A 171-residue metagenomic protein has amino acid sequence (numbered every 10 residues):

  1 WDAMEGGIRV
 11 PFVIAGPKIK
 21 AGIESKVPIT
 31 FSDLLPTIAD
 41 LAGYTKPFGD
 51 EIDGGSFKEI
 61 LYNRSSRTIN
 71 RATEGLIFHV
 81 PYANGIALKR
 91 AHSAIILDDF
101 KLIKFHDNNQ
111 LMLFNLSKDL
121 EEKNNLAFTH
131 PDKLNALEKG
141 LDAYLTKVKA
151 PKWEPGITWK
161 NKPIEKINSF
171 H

Functional and structural regions predicted by a protein language model:
W1-I19, T30, F170-H171: Histidine-centered active-site microenvironments of extracellular/periplasmic hydrolases and transferases
D2-A3, K20-A21, V27, S32-L35 (+2 more regions): C-terminal cap/loop subdomain of S1 sulfatases and analogous C-terminal strand-loop tails that border
F12-V13, G49, I60, P155 (+1 more regions): Residues at secondary-structure transition points
A15-G16, F78-V80, W153: Tryptophan-centered motif/residue detector
G22-I23, I69-A72, K123, W153-G156: Short, hydrophobic secondary-structure boundary micro-motifs
L34, N108-Q110, L116, E121-H171: Long, internal low-complexity/basic segments
